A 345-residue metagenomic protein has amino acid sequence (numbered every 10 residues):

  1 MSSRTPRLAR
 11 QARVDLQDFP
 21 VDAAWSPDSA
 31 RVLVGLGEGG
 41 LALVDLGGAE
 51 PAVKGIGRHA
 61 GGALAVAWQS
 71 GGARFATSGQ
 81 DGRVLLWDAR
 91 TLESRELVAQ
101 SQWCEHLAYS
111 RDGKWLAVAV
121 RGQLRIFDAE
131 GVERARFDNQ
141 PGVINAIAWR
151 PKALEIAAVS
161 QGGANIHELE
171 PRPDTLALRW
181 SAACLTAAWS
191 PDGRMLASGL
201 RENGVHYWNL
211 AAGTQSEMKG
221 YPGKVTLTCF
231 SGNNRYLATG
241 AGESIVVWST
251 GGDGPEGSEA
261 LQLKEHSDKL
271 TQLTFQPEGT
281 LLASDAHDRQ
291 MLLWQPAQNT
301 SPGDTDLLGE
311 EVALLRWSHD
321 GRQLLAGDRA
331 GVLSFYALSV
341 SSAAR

Functional and structural regions predicted by a protein language model:
M1-R345: WD40-repeat beta-propeller superdomains and closely related acidic/aromatic-rich repeat-like regions
